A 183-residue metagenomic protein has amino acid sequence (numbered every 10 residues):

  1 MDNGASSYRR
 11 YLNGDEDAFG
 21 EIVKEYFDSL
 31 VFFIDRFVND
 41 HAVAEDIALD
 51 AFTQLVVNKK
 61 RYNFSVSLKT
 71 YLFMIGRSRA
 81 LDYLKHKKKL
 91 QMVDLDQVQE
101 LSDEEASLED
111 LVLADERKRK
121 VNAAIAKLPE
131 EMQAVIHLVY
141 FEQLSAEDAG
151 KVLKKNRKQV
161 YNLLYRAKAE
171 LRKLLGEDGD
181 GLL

Functional and structural regions predicted by a protein language model:
M1-S29, R36, A169, K173 (+1 more regions): N-terminal module of bacterial RNA polymerase sigma factors
L12-N13, N39, D50-S67, K87: Sigma70-family region 2
E25-D28, R36-F37, H137-L144, L164: Short helix-capping/turn signature of helix-turn-helix
F32, D46-T53, V66-S78, N162: Structural recognition of an alpha-helix C-terminal capping motif at a helix-to-coil junction
A51, I75, I136, D148-G150 (+1 more regions): Hydrophobic positions on the alpha-helical face of helix-turn-helix-like DNA-binding modules
V57-F64, M74-D94, A114: Arg/Lys-rich amphipathic alpha helix in sigma70-family domain 2
L81, K120, M132, F141 (+1 more regions): DNA-recognition helix of helix-turn-helix
L90-A114, K118, S145: Internal acidic/polar
